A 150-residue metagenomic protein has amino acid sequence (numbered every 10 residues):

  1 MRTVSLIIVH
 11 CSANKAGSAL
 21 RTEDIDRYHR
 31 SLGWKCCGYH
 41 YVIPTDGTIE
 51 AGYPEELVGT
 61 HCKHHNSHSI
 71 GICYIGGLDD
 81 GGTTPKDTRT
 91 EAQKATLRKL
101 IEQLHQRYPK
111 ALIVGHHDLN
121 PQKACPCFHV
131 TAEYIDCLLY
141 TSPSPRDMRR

Functional and structural regions predicted by a protein language model:
M1-H40: Cell wall/extracellular polymer interaction/catalysis modules
M1-S12, T45-I49, P54, H65-H68 (+1 more regions): Basic/polar, cationic surfaces and motifs that engage anionic cell-wall and phosphate/carboxylate ligands
S31-L32, H61-K63: Short Gly/Pro-enriched turn/cap motifs at secondary-structure boundaries
G33-C36, P109-L112, R149: Secondary-structure boundary/capping signal
L57-V58: A short acidic/small-residue loop/turn micro-motif
Y140-R150: Single conserved hydrophobic/aromatic residue that forms the stacking wall/gate of nucleotide- or nucleobase-binding
